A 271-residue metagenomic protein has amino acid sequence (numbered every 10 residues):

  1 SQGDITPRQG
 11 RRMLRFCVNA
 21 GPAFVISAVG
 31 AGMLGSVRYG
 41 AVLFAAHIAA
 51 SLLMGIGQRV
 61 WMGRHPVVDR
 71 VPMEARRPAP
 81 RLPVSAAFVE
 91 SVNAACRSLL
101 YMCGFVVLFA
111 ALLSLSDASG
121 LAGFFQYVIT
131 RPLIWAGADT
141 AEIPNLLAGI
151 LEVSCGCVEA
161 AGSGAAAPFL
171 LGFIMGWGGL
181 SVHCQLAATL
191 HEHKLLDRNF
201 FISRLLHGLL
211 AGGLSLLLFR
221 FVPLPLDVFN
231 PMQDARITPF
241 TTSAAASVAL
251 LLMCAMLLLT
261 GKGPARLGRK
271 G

Functional and structural regions predicted by a protein language model:
S1-C17, V29-L34: Hydrophobic transmembrane alpha-helices that form the pore/transport pathway of multi-pass ion and small-solute
T6-R15, R38-A41, D139-L147, A165-F173 (+1 more regions): The feature identifies polytopic integral membrane transport proteins across all domains of life
V18-A28, I48-I56, L205, L209-G213: Mid-bilayer segments of alpha-helical transmembrane spans in multi-pass integral membrane proteins that mediate
P22-R38, R220-V228: Transmembrane helix-loop junctions at the membrane interface of multipass transporters and ion channels
S36-V37, G55, R59-V71, A118 (+3 more regions): Transmembrane helix-loop junctions in multipass membrane proteins, especially transporters and channels
L52, A165-L258: C-terminal transmembrane helix pair
G63-N93, K262-G271: Intrinsically disordered, low-complexity non-transmembrane regions of multi-pass membrane transporters
V92-L171: Transmembrane helical segments that form the transport core of multi-pass membrane transport proteins
